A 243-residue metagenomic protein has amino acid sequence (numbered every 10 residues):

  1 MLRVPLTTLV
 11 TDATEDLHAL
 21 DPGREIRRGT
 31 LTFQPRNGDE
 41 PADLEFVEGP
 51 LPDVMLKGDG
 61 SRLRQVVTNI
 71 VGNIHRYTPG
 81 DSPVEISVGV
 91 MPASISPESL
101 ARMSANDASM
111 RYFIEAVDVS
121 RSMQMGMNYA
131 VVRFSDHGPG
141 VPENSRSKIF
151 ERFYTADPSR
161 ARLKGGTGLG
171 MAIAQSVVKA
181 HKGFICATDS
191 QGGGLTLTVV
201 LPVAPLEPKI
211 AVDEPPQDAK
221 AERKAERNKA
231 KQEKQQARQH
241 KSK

Functional and structural regions predicted by a protein language model:
M1, D53-G58: Conserved micro-motifs of the catalytic ATP-binding
L6, L63-R64: A residue-level detector for a conserved hydrophobic packing site within the catalytic ATP-binding domain
I74-H75: Short helix-loop "hinge" at the ATP-lid/N-box region of the Bergerat-fold HATPase_c
D81-I95, F113-G126: Short beta-strand/loop element within the Bergerat-fold HATPase_c
M103, N128-V132, V141-F153: Short conserved segment of the HATPase_c
K182-G183: Conserved glycine-rich
